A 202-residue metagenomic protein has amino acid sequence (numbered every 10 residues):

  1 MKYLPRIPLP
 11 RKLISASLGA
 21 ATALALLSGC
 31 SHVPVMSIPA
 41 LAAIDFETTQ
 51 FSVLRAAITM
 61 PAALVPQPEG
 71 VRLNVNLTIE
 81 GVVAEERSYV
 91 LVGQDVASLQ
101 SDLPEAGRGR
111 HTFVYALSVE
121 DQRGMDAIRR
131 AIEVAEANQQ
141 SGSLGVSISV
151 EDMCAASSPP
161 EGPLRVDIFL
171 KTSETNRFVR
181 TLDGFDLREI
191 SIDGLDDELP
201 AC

Functional and structural regions predicted by a protein language model:
K2-A20: Bacterial N-terminal signal peptides that target proteins for export
L26-G29: C-terminal motif of bacterial Sec signal peptides marking the signal peptidase cleavage site
S31-P34: Bacterial signal peptide processing site
I38-M60: Post-signal peptide N-terminal segment of mature Sec-exported envelope proteins
T49-Q50, A63-E69: A short beta-turn/strand-edge loop motif at beta-sheet boundaries
M60-L64, L77-G81, V150-C154: Beta-strand elements of well-folded, non-transmembrane domains
P66-S143: Structured domain cores in non-transmembrane regions
N138-C202: Glycine-rich, aromatic-bearing surface loops/beta-hairpins
